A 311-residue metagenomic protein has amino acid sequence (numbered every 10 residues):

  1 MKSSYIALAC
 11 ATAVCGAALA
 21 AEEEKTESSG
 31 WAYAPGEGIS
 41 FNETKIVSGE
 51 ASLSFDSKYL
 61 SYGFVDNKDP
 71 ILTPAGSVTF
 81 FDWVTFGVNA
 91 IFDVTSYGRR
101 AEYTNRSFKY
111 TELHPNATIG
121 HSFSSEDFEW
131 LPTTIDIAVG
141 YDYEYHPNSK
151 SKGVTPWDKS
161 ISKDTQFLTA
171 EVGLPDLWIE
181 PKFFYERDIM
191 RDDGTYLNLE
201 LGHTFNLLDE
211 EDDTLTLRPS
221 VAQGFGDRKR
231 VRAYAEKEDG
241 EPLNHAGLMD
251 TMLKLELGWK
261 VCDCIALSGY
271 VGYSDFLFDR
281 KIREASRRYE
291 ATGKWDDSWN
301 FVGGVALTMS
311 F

Functional and structural regions predicted by a protein language model:
A21-T79, W83-R100, T308: Short glycine/proline- and aromatic-enriched beta-strand/turn motifs that initiate or cap beta-hairpins
E23, E37-S48, W83-G87, S122-D136 (+3 more regions): Short loop/turn motifs that connect adjacent beta-strands in outer-membrane beta-barrel proteins
K25, G30, E186-V302, A306-F311: Outer-membrane beta-barrel transmembrane domain signature
G49-A51, P70-G76, L113-A117, Q166-A170 (+4 more regions): Hydrophobic, lipid-facing positions within transmembrane beta-strands of outer-membrane proteins
A51-S57, F86-F92, I137-Y143, V172 (+3 more regions): Transmembrane beta-barrel strands of outer-membrane/channel proteins
S52-D56, A75-T79, T118-S122, E171-P175 (+4 more regions): Transmembrane beta-barrel domains of outer membrane proteins
S57-G63, V94-R100, F123-D127, Y145-G153 (+4 more regions): Gram-negative outer-membrane beta-barrel proteins
A90-E200, Y289-G293, D297-S298: Outer-membrane pore/translocation modules
